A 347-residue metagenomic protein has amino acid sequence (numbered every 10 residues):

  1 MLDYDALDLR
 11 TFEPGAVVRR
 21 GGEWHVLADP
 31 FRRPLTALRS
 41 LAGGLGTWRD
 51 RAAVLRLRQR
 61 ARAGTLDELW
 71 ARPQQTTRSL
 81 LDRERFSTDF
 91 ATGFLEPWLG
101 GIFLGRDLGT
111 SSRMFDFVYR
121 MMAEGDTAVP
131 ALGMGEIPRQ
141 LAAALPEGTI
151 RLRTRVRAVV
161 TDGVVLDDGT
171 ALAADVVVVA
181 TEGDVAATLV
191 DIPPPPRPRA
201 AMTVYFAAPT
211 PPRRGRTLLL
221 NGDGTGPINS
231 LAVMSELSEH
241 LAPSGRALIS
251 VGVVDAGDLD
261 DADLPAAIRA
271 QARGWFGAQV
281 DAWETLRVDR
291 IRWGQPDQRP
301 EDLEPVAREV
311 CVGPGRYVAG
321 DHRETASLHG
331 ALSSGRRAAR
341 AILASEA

Functional and structural regions predicted by a protein language model:
D3-L108, A123-E124: Mobile amphipathic helical/loop "lid" adjacent to a hydrophobic cofactor/ligand pocket
L9, I150-L152, V156, W283-V288: Generic structural signal for residues in well-ordered beta-strands
W70-Q74, A91-T92, P130-M134, P138 (+3 more regions): Generic structural signal for well-ordered, non-membrane alpha-helical segments in soluble metabolic enzymes
F115-G163, L172: Helical element adjacent to the flavin cofactor pocket in flavoenzyme catalytic cores
I150-L152, V179, V318: A structural signal for the hydrophobic beta-strands that form the central parallel beta-sheet of Rossmann-like
R157-A266, Q271-W275: Mid-domain catalytic core of redox enzymes that form a hydrophobic substrate pocket/lid adjacent to a catalytic redox
L231-M234, H240-A347: Conserved flavin/dinucleotide-binding core of flavoenzymes
